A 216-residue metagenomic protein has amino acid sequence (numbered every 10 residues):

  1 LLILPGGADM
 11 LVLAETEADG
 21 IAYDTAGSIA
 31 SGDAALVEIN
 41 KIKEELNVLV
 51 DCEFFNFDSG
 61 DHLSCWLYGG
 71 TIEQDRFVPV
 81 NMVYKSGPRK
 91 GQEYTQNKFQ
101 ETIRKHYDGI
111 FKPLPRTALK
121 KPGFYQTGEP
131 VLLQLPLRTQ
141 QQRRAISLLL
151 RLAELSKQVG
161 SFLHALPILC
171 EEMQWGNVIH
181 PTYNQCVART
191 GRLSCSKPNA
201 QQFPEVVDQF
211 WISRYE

Functional and structural regions predicted by a protein language model:
L1-E216: Conserved "right-hand" nucleotidyltransferase catalytic core of DNA-directed polymerases
